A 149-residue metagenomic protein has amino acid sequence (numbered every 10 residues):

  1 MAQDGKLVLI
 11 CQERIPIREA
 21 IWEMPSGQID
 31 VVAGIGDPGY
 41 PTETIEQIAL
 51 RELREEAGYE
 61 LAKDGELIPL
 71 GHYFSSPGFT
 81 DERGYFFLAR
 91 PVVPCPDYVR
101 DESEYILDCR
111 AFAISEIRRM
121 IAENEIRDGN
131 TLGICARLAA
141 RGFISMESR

Functional and structural regions predicted by a protein language model:
M1, L88-R90, A111-A113: Short, well-ordered beta-strand micro-motif
A2-R51, P96, S103-E104: Conserved Nudix-box catalytic region and its N-terminal flanking loop in Nudix hydrolases and closely related
I10-C11, E56, F74-S76, P96-Y98: Intrinsically disordered, low-complexity boundary segments flanking structured domains
E13, R90, E123-N124: Histidine kinase transmitter module recognition
R14, F74, E116: Residue-level detector of flexible, active-site-proximal loop/helix-junction positions within diverse enzyme catalytic
A20, G27, P69, P77-T80 (+2 more regions): Nudix hydrolase/Nudix homology domain
P41-R90: A contiguous pocket-lining binding segment that forms or flanks enzyme active sites
V93: DNA-contacting surface of Y-family translesion DNA polymerases
